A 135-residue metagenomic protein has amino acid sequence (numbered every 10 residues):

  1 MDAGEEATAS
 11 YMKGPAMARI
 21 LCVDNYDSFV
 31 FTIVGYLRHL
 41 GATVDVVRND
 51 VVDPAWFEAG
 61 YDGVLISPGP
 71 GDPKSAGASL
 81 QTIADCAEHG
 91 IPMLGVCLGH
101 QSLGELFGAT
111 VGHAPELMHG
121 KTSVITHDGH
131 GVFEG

Functional and structural regions predicted by a protein language model:
M17-L21: Extreme N-terminal starter segment of soluble prokaryotic enzymes
D24-N25: Acidic di-acidic motifs
S28, V52: Conserved Rossmann-like nucleotide-cofactor binding loop
V34-T43: Two-component/phosphorelay signaling modules centered on CheY-like receiver
T43-N49: Short hydrophobic/Thr-rich beta-strand motif most characteristic of the beta2 strand and flanking loop of CheY-like
E58-E134: Cysteine-nucleophile active-site neighborhood
